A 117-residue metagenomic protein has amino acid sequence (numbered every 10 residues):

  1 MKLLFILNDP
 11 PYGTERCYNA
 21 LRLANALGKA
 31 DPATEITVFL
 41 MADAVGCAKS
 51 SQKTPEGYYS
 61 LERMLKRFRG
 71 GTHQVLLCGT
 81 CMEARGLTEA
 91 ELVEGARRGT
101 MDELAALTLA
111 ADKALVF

Functional and structural regions predicted by a protein language model:
M1: Nucleotide donor/acceptor-binding cores
L4-A20, A48-K53: Short, glycine-rich nucleotide/cofactor-binding loops
D9-P11, A42-V45, C81-A84: Acidic, glycine-rich active-site loops and adjacent beta-strand->loop/helix elements that engage anionic groups
C17-A30, V38: Histidine-anchored nucleotide/phosphate-binding helix
A24, I36-A42, V75-G79: Short internal beta-strands
S51-E56, L92-E94: Short glycine-enriched, charge-decorated loop/helix-capping segments at active-site entrances that position
T54-C81: A glycine-rich helix N-cap at a beta->alpha junction
A84-F117: C-terminal structural segments of small proteins and small subunits
